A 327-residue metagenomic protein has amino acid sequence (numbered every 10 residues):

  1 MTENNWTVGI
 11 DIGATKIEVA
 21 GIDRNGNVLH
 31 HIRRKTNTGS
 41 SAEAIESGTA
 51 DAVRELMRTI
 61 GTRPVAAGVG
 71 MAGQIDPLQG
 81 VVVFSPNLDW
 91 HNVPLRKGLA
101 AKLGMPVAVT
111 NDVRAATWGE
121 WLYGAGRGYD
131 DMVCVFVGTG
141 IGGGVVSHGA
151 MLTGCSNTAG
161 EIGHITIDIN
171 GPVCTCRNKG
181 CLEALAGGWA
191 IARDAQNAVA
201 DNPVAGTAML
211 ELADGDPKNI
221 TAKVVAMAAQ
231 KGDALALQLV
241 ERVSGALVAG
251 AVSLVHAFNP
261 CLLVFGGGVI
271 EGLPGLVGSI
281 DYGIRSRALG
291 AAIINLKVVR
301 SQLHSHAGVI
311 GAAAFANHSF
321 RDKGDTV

Functional and structural regions predicted by a protein language model:
M1-A66, D76-Q79, K97-V107, L122-Y129 (+2 more regions): ATP-binding/phosphotransfer module of carbohydrate and carboxylate kinases, centering on a glycine-rich
D11, G68-A72, C134-G140, G144-V146 (+1 more regions): Short beta-strand segments
I32-R34, P86, C155: Short hydrophobic alpha-helix segments
T36-T38, W90, A159-E161: A short acidic/small-residue loop/turn micro-motif
V81-H91: A charged helix-plus-loop insertion that forms the helical arch/lid used to bind and gate nucleic-acid substrates
V109-N111: Short loop/edge segments at beta-strand edges and connector loops that shape dinucleotide/nucleotide cofactor-binding
A116-L122, G143-V145, H164-I165: Adenylate-forming
V145-E161: Short, charged low-complexity linear segments at domain edges
